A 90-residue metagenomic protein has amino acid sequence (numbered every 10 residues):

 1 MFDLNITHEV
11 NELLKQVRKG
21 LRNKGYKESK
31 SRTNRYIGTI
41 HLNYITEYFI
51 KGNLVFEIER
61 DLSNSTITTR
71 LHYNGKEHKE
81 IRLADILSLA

Functional and structural regions predicted by a protein language model:
M1-K24: Terminal, regulation- and interaction-focused segments at domain boundaries
L14-Q16, I37, T46, N74: Short, flexible coil/linker segments at or flanking structured domains
Q16, G25, S29, H78-I81: Intrinsic disorder/low-complexity segments enriched in polar/small residues
L21, Y48-F49, L71: Short aromatic-centered micro-motifs
E28-T66: Amphipathic, interaction-prone secondary-structure segments
G52-L89: Intrinsically disordered, low-complexity regulatory segments enriched in Ser/Thr/Pro and charged residues
